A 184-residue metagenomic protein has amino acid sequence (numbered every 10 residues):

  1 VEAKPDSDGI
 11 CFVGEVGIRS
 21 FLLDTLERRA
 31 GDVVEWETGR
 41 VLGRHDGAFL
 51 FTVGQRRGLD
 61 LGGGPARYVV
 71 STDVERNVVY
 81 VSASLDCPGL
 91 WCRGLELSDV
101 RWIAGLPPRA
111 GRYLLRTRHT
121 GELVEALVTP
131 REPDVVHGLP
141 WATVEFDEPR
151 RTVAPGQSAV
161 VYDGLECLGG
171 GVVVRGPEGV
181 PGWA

Functional and structural regions predicted by a protein language model:
V1-W183: Nucleotide-activated chemistry modules centered on ATP-dependent adenylation/adenylyltransferase
